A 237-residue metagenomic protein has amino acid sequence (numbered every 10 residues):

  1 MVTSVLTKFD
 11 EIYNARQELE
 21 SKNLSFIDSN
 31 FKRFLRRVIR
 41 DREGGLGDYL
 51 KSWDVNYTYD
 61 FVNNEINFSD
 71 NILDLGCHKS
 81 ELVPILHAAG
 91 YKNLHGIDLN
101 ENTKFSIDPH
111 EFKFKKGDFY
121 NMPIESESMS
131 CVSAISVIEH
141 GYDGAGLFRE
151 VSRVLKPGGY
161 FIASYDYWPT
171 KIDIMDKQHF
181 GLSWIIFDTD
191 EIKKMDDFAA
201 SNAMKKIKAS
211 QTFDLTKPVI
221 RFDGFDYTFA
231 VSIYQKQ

Functional and structural regions predicted by a protein language model:
S21-K22, R33-E65: Class I SAM-dependent methyltransferase Rossmann-like catalytic core, especially the SAM/SAH-binding loop
F68-H78: Conserved class I S-adenosyl-L-methionine
C77-N121: Class I SAM-dependent methyltransferase SAM/SAH-binding core
S133: A conserved beta-strand element that flanks and buttresses the S-adenosyl-L-methionine
A145-P157: A short glycine-rich, Lys/Arg-flanked "PGG" loop and its adjoining helix->strand segment in the class I
G158-D166: Conserved beta-strand signature within the Rossmann-like core of class I S-adenosyl-L-methionine
I174-K206: Conserved Class I S-adenosyl-L-methionine
S210-Q237: Core SAM-dependent methyltransferase catalytic element
